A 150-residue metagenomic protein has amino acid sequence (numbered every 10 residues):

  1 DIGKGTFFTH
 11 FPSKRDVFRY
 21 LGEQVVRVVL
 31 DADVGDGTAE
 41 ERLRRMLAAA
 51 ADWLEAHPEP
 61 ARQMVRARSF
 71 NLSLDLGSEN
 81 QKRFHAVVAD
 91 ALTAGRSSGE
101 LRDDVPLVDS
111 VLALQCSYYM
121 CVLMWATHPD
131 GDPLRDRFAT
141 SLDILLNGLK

Functional and structural regions predicted by a protein language model:
G3-K4: Short coil turns linking two alpha-helices in DNA-binding domains
T9-D31, R44, A48, H85: An amphipathic alpha-helix adjacent to DNA-recognition modules
Y20, D31-E59, L114: Hydrophobic alpha-helical connector segments
Q24, V28, W53-H57, N71 (+2 more regions): Phosphate/oxyanion-binding loops and surfaces in catalytic or ligand/nucleic-acid-binding neighborhoods
L30, S73-E100, L107-L112, C116 (+2 more regions): Amphipathic alpha-helical packing segments from all-alpha helical-bundle domains
D33-D36, M64-R68, C121, W125-H128: Secondary-structure edge/capping motif, primarily at the C-terminal ends of alpha-helices and the immediately following
R45-A56, A86, D90-S98, C116-S117 (+1 more regions): C-terminal peripheral helix-coil segments that are non-catalytic and often amphipathic
D52-D90, T127: Short secondary-structure transition hinges
